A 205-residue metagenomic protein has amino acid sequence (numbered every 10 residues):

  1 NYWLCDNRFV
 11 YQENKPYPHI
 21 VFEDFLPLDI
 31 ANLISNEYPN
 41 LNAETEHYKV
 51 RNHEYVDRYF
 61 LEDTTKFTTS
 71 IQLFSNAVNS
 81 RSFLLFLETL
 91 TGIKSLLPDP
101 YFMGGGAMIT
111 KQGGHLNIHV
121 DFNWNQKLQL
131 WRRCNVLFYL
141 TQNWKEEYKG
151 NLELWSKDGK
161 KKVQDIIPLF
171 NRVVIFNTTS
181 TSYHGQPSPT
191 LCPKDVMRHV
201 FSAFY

Functional and structural regions predicted by a protein language model:
L4, R8-T91: Non-heme Fe(II)/2-oxoglutarate
V21, L97-P100, G106, I175-F176 (+1 more regions): A structural signal for short, well-ordered beta-strand segments and their strand-loop junctions that often border
D24, I109, P168: Conserved strand-loop elements at the edges of beta-sheets that form or border functional pockets
P27, I71, S80-L84, E88 (+6 more regions): A structural signal for well-ordered alpha-helical scaffolds and beta->alpha junctions
N36-P39, K66, S75-R132: Non-heme Fe(II) oxygenase catalytic core, chiefly the N-lobe of the double-stranded beta-helix
N42-E44, K94-L97, Q142-E146: Proline-centered turn/helix-capping motifs that create local helix->coil transitions or kinks
G113, D121-C134, T141-Y205: Catalytic core of Fe(II)/2-oxoglutarate
